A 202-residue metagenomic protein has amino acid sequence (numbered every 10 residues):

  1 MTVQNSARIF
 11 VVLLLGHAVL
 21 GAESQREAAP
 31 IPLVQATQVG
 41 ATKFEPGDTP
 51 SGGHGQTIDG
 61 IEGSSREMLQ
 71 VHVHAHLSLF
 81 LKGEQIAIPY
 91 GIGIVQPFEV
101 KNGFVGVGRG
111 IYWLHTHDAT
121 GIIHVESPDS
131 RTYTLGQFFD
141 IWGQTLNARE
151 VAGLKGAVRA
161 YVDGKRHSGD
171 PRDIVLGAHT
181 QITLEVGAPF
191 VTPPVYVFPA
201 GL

Functional and structural regions predicted by a protein language model:
M1-F10: Bacterial N-terminal signal peptides that target proteins for export
V3, G21-S24: Acidic/negatively charged segments and metal-coordination signatures
I9-A18: Bacterial N-terminal signal peptides
E23-L202: Ubiquitin-like/PB1-type beta-grasp interaction modules and other compact soluble beta-rich domains
